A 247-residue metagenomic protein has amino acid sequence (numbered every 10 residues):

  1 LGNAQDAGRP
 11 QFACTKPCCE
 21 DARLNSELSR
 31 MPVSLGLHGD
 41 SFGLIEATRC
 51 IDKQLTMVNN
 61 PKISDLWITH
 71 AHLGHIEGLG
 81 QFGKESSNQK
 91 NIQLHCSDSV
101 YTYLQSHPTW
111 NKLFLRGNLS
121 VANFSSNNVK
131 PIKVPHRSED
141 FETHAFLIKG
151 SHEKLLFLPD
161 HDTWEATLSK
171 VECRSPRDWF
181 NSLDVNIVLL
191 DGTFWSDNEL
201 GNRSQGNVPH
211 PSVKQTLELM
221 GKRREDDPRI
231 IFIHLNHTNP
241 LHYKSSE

Functional and structural regions predicted by a protein language model:
L1-V58, V121-S175, N181: Core dinuclear metal-dependent hydrolase active-site scaffold
A7-G8, Q54-T56, E77-L79, Q105-S106 (+3 more regions): Short glycine-/acidic-enriched loop or helix-start segments at secondary-structure transitions that form or flank
Q11-C14, V58-N60, G80-K84, P108-N111 (+4 more regions): Short, glycine/charged-enriched secondary-structure capping and boundary segments
E27, T69, G74-I76, F146-I148 (+2 more regions): Domain-wide signal for the mature, well-folded portions of proteins, strongly enriched in nucleus-encoded organellar
D40-H95, N186: Active-site metal-binding motif and surrounding structural segment of the metallo-beta-lactamase
L66, L94-C96, L156-F157, F232: Structural beta-sheet core signal
I92, S97-H144, S151, E247: Metallo-beta-lactamase
K154, D162-E247: Cap/insert and terminal regions of metallo-dependent hydrolase folds
